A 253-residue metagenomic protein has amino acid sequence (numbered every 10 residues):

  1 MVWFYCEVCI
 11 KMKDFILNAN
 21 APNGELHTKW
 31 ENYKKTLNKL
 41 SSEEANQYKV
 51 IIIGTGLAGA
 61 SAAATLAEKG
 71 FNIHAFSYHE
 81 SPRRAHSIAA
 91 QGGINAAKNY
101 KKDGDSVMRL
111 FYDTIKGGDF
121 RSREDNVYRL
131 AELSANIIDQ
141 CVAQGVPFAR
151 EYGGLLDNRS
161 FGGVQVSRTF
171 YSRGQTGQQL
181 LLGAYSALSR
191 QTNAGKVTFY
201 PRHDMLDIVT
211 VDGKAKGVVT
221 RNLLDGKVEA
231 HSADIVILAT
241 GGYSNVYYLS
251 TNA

Functional and structural regions predicted by a protein language model:
C6-Y33, L37-S42, Y78-K216, T220-L224 (+1 more regions): Conserved N-terminal/central alpha/beta ligand/cofactor-binding core
N46-Y48, G226-I235: Core beta-strand elements of the Rossmann-like FAD/NAD(P) dinucleotide-binding domain in flavoenzyme oxidoreductases
V50-A75: N-terminal Rossmann-like FAD-binding beta1-loop-alpha1 element of flavoenzymes
I53, H231-T240: Short hydrophobic core segments
A60, K227, N245-V246: Short glycine-rich, flexible loops that bind phosphorylated cofactors or substrates
D225, L249-S250: A conserved hydrophobic secondary-structure block that centers on an alpha-helix together with its immediately flanking
L238-L249: Flavin (primarily FAD) binding-site architecture
